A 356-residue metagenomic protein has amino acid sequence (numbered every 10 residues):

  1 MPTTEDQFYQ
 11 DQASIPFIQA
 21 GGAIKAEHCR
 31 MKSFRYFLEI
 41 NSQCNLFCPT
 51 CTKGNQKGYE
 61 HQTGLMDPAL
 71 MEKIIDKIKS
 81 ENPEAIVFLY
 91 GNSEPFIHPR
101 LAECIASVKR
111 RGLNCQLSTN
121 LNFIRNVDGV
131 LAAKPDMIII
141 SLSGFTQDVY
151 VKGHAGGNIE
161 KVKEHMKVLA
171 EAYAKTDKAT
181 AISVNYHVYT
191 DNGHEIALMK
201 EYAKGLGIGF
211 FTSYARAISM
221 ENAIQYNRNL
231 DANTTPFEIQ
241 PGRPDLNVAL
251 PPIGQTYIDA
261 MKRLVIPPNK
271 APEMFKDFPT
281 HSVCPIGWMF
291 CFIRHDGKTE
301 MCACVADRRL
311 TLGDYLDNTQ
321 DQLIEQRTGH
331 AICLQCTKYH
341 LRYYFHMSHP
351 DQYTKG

Functional and structural regions predicted by a protein language model:
M1-F37, P268-F278, C336-R342, H346-G356: N-terminal [4Fe-4S]-dependent radical SAM core
M1-I18, E39, E60-H61, M66 (+3 more regions): Radical SAM enzyme [4Fe-4S]-AdoMet core and its adjacent flexible, acidic and glycine-rich loops/tails across
H28-A69, E81, C302-C304: Canonical Radical SAM [4Fe-4S] cluster-binding loop centered on the CxxxCxxC motif and its immediate flanking residues
Q43, F47, V283, I332: The −1 position to Zn-ligating cysteines in a subset of zinc-ribbon hairpins
T50, I286, Q335: Short, cysteine/histidine-rich loop/knuckle motifs that typically chelate Zn2+
Y59-Q116, F123-A133: Conserved Radical SAM active-site core
P95-F96, T119-I124, G144, V188-N192: Short beta->alpha connector loops
S282, K298, C304-D351: Membrane-interface junctions of multi-pass transporters
